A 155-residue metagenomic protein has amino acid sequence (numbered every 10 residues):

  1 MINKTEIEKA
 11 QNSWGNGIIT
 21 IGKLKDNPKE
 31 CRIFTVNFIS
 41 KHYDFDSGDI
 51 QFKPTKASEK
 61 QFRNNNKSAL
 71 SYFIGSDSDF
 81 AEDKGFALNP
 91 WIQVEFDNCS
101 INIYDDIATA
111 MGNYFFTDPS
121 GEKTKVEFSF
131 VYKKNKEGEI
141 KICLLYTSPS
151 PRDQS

Functional and structural regions predicted by a protein language model:
M1-N12: Basic/polar N-terminal segments that are highly enriched at the extreme N-terminus, encompassing both cleavable
T5, N27-C99: A solvent-exposed, acidic/Ser-Thr-rich amphipathic alpha-helical stretch
W14-G17: Amphipathic alpha-helices that form helix-helix packing interfaces
S100-K136: Exposed beta-sheet edge and beta->alpha loop/turn motif
E122-T124, K141-L145: C-terminal non-catalytic interaction appendages of large macromolecular assemblies
Y146-P151: Conserved small/polar residues in nucleotide/adenosyl-binding loops
